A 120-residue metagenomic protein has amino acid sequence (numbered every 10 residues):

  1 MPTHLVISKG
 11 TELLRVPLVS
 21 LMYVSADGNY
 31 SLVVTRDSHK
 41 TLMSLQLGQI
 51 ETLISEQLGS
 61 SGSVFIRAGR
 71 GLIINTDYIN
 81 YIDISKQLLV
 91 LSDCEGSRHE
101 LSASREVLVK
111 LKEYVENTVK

Functional and structural regions predicted by a protein language model:
M1-K120: Basic, polyanion-interacting recognition surfaces, primarily in bacterial LytTR/OmpR-type DNA-binding effector domains
